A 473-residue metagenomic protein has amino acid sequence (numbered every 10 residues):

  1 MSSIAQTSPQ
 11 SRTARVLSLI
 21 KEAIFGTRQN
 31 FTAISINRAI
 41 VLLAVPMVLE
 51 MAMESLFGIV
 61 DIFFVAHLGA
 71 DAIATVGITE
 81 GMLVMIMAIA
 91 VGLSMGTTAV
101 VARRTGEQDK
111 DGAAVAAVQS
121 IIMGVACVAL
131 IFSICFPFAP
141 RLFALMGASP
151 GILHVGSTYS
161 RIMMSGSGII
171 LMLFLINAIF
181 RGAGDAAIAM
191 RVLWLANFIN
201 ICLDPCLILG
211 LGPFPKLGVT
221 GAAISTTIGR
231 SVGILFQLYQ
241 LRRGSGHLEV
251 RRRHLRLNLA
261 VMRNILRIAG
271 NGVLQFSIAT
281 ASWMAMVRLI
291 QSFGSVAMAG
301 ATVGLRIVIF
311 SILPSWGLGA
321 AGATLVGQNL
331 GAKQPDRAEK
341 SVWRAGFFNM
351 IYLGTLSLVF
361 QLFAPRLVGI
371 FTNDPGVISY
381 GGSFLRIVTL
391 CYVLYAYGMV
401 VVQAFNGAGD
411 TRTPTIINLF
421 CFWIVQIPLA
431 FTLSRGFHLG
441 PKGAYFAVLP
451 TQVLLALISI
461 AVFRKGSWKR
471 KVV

Functional and structural regions predicted by a protein language model:
M1-A44, V101-G168, F214-G270, V326-C391 (+1 more regions): Short alpha-helical transmembrane segments in multi-pass integral membrane proteins
A33, N37-L56, V60, M82-I89 (+7 more regions): Residue-level signal for short hydrophobic patches within transmembrane helices of multi-pass membrane transporters
L42, V65-V84, P150-V155, V219-T220 (+5 more regions): Interfacial/gating helices of multi-pass transporter permease domains
L42-G58, I162, A196, G229-G233 (+4 more regions): Transmembrane helical elements of multi-pass membrane transporters/channels
V48, A52, L56, V60 (+21 more regions): Generic alpha-helical transmembrane segments of integral inner-membrane proteins, especially permease/transport modules
A52, L56-A74, F143-P150, C206-L217 (+4 more regions): Helix-terminus/linker motif at the lipid-water interface of multi-pass membrane proteins
I73-S133, I170-A189, G300-A364, Y395-N418: Small-residue-rich hydrophobic transmembrane alpha-helices
S94, M163-R181, A189-N197, A222-Q237 (+5 more regions): Short runs within selected transmembrane alpha-helices of multi-pass transporters and secretion channels
